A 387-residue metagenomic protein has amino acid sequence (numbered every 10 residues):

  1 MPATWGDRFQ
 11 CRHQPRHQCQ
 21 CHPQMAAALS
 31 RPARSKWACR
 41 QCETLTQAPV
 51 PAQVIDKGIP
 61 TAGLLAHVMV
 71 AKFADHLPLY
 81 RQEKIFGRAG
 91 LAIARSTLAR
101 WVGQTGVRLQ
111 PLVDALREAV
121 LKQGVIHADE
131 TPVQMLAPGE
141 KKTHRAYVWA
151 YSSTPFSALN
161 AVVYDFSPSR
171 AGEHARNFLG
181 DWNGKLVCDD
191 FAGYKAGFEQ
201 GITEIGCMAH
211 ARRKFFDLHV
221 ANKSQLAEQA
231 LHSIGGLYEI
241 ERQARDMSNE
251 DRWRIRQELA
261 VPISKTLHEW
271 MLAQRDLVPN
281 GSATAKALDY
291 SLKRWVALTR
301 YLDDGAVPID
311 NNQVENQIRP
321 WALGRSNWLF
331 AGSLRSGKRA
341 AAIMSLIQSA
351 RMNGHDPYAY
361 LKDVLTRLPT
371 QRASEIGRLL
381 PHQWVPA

Functional and structural regions predicted by a protein language model:
M1-S35, R40: Residue-centric detector for conserved, function-critical "anchor" positions in compact interaction modules
P32-A387: Catalytic center-proximal scaffold of phosphoryl-transfer enzymes
